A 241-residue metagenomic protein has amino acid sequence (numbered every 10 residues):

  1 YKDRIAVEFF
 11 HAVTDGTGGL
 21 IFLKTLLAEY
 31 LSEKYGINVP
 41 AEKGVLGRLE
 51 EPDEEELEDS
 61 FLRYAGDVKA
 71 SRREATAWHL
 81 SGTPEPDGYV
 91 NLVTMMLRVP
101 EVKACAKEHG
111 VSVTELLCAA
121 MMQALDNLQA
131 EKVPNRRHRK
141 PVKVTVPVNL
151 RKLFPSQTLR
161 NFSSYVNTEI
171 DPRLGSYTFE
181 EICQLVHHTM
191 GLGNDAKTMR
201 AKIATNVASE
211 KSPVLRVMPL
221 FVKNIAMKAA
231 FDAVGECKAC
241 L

Functional and structural regions predicted by a protein language model:
Y1, Y35-A65, K132-S163: Small-residue-rich loop/turn and linker elements
Y1-A6, L20, K24: Well-ordered mid-protein domain cores that form the structural environment of catalytic cofactors
Y1-I5, L80-L150: Gly/Ser/Thr-rich phosphate-binding loops and adjoining beta-strand/alpha-helix segments that form adenosine-phosphate
D3-V13, N167-E169: Short acidic, glycine/Ser/Thr-rich loop/turn "cap" segments at secondary-structure junctions
V13, T17-I21, T25-A104: Non-catalytic, low-complexity flexible loops and terminal extensions
L27-K34, M122-D126, H187, G191: Short amphipathic alpha-helical signal-transduction/dimerization elements
T94, N127-L241: Acyl-thioester-dependent acyl-group transfer interface
